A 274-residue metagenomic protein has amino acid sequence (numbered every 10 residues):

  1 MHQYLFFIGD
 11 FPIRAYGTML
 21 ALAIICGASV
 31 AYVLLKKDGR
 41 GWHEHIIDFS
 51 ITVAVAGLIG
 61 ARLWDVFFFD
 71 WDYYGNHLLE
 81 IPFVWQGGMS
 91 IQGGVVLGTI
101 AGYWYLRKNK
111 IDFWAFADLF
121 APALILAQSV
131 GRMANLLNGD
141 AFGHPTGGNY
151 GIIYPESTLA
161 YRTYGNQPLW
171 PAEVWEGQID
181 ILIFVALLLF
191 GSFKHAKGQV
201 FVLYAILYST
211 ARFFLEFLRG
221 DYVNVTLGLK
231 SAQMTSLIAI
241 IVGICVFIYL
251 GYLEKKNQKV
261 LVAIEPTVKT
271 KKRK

Functional and structural regions predicted by a protein language model:
M1-K274: A feature for loop-to-transmembrane-helix boundaries and adjacent hydrophobic helices in multi-pass integral membrane
